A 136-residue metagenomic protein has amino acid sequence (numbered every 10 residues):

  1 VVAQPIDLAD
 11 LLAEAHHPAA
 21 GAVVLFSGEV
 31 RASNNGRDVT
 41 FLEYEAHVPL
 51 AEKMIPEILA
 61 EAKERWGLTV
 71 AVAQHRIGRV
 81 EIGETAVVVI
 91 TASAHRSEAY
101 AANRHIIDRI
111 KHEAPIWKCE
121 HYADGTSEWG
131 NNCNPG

Functional and structural regions predicted by a protein language model:
V1-A86, R96-R104, D108-G136: N-terminal, polar/charged subdomain of small-to-medium soluble alpha/beta proteins
I90-A92: Short hydrophobic/aromatic beta-strand micro-patches that form the beta-sheet surface supporting nucleotide- or nucleic
